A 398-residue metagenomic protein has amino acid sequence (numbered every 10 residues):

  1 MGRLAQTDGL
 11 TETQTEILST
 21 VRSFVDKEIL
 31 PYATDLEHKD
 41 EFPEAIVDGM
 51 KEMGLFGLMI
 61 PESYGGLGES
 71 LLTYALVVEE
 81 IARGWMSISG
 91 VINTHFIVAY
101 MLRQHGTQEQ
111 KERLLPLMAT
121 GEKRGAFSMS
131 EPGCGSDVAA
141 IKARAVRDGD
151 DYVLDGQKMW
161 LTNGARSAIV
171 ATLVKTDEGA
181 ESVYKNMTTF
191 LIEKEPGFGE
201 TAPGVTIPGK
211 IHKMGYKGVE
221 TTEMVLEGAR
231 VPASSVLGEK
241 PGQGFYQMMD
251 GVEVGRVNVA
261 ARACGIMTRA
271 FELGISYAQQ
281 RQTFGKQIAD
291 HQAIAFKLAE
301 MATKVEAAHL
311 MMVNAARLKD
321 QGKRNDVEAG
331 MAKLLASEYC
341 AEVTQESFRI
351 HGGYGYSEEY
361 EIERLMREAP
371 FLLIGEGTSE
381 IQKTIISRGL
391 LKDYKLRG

Functional and structural regions predicted by a protein language model:
M1-G84, I88-S89, N93, H105-Q110 (+7 more regions): Alpha-helical interface subdomain recognition
S63-G65, M159, R166-S167, D177-G179 (+6 more regions): Short, glycine-/Ser/Thr-/acidic-enriched flexible segments
V91, M118, G133-S136, W160-N163 (+2 more regions): Short Gly/Pro-enriched turn/cap motifs at secondary-structure boundaries
A99-H105, F127, A139, G179-A180: Flexible, glycine-rich active-site loops centered on histidine and acidic residues that chelate a metal or position
G121-M129, L173: A short, Trp-centered hydrophobic/proline-enriched beta-strand micro-motif
K142-R144: Short, surface-exposed charged micro-motifs
D151, D155-T206: A short core secondary-structure module
F198-G228: Flexible, small-/acidic-enriched active-site or ligand-binding loops
